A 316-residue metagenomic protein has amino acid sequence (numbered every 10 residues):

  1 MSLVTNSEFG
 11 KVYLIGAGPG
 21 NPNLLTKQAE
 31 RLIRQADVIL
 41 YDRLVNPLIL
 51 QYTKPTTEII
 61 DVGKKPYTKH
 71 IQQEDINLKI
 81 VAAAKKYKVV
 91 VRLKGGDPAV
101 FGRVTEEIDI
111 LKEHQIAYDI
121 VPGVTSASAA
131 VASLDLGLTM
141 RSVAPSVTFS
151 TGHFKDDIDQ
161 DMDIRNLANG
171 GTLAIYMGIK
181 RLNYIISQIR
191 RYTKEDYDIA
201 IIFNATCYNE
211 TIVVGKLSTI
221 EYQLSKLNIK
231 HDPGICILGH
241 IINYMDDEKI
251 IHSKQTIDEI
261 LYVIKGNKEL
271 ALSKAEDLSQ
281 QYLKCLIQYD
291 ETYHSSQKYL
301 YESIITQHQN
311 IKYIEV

Functional and structural regions predicted by a protein language model:
S2-K65, R165, Q281-Y282: Glycine-rich, flexible N-terminal cofactor/catalytic loop recognition
S2-L3, L48-K79, A83-V89, T193-D198: P-loop/Walker A phosphate-binding loop and immediately adjacent motor/lid segment at beta-alpha junctions
L3, F9-V12, K88-V90, F154-K284 (+2 more regions): A contiguous loop/helix-start segment that scaffolds small-molecule binding in enzyme catalytic cores
P19-G20, L44-N46, V62-T68, V124-S126 (+4 more regions): Short, acidic/turn-prone active-site loops that include or flank metal/cofactor- and phosphate-binding residues
L40-D42, D61, V91-K94, Y118-G123 (+5 more regions): General beta-strand structural signal in soluble alpha/beta enzymes
T56-I59, L78, D109, L136-R141 (+3 more regions): Short, hinge-like loop/turn segments at secondary-structure boundaries
V90-F101, I314: N-terminal glycine-rich phosphate/adenylate-binding segment common to multiple enzyme folds
D97-A99, V104-N169, Y289, S295-Y301: Class I SAM-dependent methyltransferase SAM-binding "motif I" and its flanking Rossmann-like core
